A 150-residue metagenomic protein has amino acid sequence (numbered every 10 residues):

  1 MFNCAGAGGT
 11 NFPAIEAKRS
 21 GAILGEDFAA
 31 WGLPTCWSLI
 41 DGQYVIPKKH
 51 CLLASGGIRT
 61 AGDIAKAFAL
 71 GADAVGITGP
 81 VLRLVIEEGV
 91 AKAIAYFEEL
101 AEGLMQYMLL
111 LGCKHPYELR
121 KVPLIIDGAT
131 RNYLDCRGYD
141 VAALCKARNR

Functional and structural regions predicted by a protein language model:
M1-E88, K92: Glycine-rich phosphate/ribose-binding loops and adjacent secondary-structure elements that form binding surfaces
V81-R150: C-terminal extensions of enzymes
